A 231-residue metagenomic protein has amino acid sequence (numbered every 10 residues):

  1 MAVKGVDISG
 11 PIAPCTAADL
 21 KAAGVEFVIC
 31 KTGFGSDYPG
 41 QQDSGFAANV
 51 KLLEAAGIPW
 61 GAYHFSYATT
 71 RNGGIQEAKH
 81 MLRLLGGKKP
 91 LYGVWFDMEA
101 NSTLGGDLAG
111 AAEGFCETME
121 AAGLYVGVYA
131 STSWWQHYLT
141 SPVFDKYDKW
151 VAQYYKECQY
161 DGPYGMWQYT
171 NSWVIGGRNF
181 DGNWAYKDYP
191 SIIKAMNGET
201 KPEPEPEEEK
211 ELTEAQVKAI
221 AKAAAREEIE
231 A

Functional and structural regions predicted by a protein language model:
M1-E26, T140-L212: Functionally critical loop-and-helix segments that line ligand-binding/catalytic clefts of soluble enzyme domains
M1-Y125: Substrate-binding cleft of extracellular glycoside hydrolase catalytic domains
G35, N101, S133-W134, K156-E157 (+1 more regions): Short, solvent-exposed loop/turn segments at secondary-structure junctions
H64, A130, Q153: Short beta-strand/turn micro-motifs composed of small residues that flank or help shape donor/cofactor-binding pockets
G73, W134-F144: Glycine-rich, charge-decorated loop segments at or immediately adjacent to ligand/cofactor-binding or catalytic sites
M119, W135, M166: Residue microenvironments linked to proteolytic maturation and disulfide-stabilized extracellular modules
G123-Q136: Aromatic-lined carbohydrate-recognition surfaces of secreted/lumenal glycan-active proteins
P204-A231: Protein-protein interaction and targeting regions used for scaffolding, dimerization, and localization
